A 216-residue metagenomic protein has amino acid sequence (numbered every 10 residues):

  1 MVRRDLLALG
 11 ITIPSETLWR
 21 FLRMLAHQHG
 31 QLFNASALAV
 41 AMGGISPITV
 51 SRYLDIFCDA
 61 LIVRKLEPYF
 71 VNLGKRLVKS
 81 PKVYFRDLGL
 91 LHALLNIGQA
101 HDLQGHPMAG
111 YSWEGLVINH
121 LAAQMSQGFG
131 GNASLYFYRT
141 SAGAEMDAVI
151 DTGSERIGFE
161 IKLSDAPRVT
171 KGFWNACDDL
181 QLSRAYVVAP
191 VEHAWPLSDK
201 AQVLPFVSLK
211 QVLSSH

Functional and structural regions predicted by a protein language model:
M1-S154: Accessory nucleic acid-recognition modules appended to NTPase machines
K65, F85, F137, E160 (+2 more regions): Structural signal for conserved beta-strand scaffold positions within catalytic alpha/beta enzyme cores
S134, R184, K200-Q202: Conserved beta-strand segments of alpha/beta enzyme cores
E155-D165: Active-site ExK catalytic segment of metal-dependent nucleases
D165-F173: Active-site-adjacent loop/helix micro-motif of nuclease/hydrolase catalytic cores
C177-L180: Short, conserved loop/helix-junction motifs that constitute active-site signature segments in enzyme catalytic cores
L182-A189: Short, hydrophobic beta-strand segments that form beta-sheet elements in well-ordered domains
V191-H216: Domain-level recognition of nuclease-like catalytic cores that cleave nucleotide substrates
